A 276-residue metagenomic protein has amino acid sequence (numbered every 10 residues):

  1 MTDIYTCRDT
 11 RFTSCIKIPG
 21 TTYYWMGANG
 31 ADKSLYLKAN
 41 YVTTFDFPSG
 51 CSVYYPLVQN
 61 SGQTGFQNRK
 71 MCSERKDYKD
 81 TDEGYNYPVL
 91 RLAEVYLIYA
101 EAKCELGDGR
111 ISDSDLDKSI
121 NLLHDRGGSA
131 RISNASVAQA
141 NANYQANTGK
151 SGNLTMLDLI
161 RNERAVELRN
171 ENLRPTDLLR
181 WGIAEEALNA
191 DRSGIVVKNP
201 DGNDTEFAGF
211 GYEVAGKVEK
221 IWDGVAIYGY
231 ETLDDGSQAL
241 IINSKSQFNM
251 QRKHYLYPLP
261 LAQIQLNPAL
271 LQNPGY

Functional and structural regions predicted by a protein language model:
D3-Y276: Acidic/polar-rich alpha-helix caps and helix-coil junctions
